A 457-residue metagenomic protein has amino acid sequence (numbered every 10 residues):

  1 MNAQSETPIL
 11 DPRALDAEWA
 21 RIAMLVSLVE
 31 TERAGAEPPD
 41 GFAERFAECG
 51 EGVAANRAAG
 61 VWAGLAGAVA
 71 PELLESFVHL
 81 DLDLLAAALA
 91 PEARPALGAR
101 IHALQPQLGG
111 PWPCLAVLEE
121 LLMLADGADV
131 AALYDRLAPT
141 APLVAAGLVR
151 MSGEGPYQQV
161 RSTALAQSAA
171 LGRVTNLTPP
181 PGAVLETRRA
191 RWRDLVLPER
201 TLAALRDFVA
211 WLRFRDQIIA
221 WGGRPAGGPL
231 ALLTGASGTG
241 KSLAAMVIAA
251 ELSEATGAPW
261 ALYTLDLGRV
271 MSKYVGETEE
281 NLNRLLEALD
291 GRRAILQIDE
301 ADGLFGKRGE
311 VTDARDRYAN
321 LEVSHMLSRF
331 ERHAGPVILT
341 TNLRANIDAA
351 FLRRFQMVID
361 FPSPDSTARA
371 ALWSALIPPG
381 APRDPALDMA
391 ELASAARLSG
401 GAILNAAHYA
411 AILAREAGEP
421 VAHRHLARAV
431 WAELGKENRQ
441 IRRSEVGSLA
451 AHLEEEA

Functional and structural regions predicted by a protein language model:
M1-N176, E433-Q440, H452-A457: Intrinsically disordered, low-complexity N-terminal extensions of AAA+/P-loop NTPases that precede the structured
A59-A66, A183, R383-D384, L404-H408: Short acidic alpha-helix initiation/capping motifs at coil-to-helix transition points, especially at protein N-termini
L74-S76, T187-A210, S394-R397: Dynamic helix-loop-helix/coil hinge segments at AAA+ ATPase domain boundaries and subdomain interfaces
E75, L108-P111, V130-L137, D194-E199 (+5 more regions): Conserved phosphate/pyrophosphate-binding and hydrolysis machinery centered on Walker-type P-loop NTPases, extending
D83-A87, A138, N342, N405 (+1 more regions): Amphipathic alpha-helical interaction segments
P179-L185: A short mid-domain helix/strand-loop element embedded in enzyme catalytic domains that forms or borders the active-site
E199-L387, L392: Walker A/P-loop NTP-binding motif of AAA+ ATPase domains
R354, S366-T367, A371-A457: C-terminal alpha-helical "lid" subdomain
